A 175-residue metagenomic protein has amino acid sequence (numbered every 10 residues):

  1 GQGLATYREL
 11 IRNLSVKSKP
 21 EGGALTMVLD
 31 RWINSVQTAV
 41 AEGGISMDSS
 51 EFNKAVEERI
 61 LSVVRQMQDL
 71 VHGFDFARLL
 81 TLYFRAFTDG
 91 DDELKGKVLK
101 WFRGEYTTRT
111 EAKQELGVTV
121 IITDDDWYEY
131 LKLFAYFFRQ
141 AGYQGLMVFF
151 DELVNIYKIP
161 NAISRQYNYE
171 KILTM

Functional and structural regions predicted by a protein language model:
G1-A141: P-loop NTPase nucleotide-binding core
A41-G44, F150, A162-R165: Generic alpha-helix signal with a bias toward terminal, lower-confidence helices and secondary-structure junctions
W127-L131, I163-M175: Substrate-gripping "pore-loop 1 plus following alpha2 helix"
G142-A162: Conserved P-loop NTPase "ATPase switch" module shared by AAA+ and STAND
